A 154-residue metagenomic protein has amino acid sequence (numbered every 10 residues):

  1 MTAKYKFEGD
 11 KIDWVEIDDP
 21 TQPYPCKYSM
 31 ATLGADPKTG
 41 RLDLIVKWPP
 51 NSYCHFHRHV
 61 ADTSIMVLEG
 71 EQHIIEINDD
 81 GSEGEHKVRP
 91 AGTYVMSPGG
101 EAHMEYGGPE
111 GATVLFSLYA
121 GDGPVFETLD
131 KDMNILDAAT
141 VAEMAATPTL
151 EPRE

Functional and structural regions predicted by a protein language model:
M1-G40, E85-K87, L129-E154: A short, N-terminal "cap"/entry segment at the start of jelly-roll beta-barrel domains of the cupin/DSBH fold
M30-T32, D43-K47, S64, H86 (+1 more regions): Conserved hydrophobic/aromatic beta-strand scaffold that supports enzyme active sites
P37, N78-E101, E105-G107: Short acidic-glycine-tyrosine-enriched beta hairpin
G40-H59, N78, R89, G99-G100: Conserved short histidine dyad/triad with adjacent acidic residue
P50, H59-D80: Glycine- and acidic-residue-biased ligand/ion/polar-headgroup-sensing regions
S52-H55, H73-I74, T93-E105, D122-G123: Histidine-centered metal-chelating micro-motifs
R58-V60, G107-E110: Short glycine/proline-enriched turns and hinge-like loops at secondary-structure junctions
M96, P109-F126: A short hydrophobic beta-strand segment most commonly corresponding to one strand of the jelly-roll/cupin
